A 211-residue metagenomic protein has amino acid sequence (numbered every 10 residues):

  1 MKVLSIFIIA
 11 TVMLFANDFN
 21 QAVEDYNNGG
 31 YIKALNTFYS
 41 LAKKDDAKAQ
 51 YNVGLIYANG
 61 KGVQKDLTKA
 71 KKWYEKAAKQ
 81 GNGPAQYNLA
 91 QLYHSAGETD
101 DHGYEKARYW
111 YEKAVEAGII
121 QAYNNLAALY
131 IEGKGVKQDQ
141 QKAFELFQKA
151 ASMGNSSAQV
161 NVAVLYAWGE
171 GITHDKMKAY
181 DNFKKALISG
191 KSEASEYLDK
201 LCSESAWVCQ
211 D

Functional and structural regions predicted by a protein language model:
V3-M13: Sec-dependent N-terminal signal peptides
D18-D25, T37, L41, N52-N59 (+4 more regions): Hydrophobic face of amphipathic alpha-helices that form TPR/SEL1-like repeat modules and related alpha-solenoid
D25-Y26, G30, K43-D46, N59-K61 (+10 more regions): Short helix-capping/linker turns of helical repeat alpha-solenoids
G29-N36, Q64-W73, T99-W110, K137-L146 (+2 more regions): Structural signature of tandem alpha-helical TPR/SEL1-like repeats, specifically the intra-repeat loop/turn
F38-L41, K76-A77, K113-A114, K149-A150 (+1 more regions): Canonical positions in the second alpha-helix
Y51-N52, P84-N88, N124-N125, Q140 (+3 more regions): Alpha-solenoid helical repeat scaffolds
P84, N88-Q91, S95, E105 (+2 more regions): Alpha-helical adaptor scaffolds
H174-D211: Terminal, low-structured helical/coil segments at or just beyond the last alpha-helical repeat
